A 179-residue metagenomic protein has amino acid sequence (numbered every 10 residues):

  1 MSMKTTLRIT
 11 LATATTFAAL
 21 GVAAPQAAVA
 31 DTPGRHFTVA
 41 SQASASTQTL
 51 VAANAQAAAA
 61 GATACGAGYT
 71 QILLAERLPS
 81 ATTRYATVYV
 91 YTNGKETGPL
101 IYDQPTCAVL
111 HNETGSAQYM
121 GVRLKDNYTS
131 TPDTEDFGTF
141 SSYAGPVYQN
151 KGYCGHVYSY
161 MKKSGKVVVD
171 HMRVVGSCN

Functional and structural regions predicted by a protein language model:
M1-D31: Secretory targeting and sorting signals
D31-N179: Post-signal peptide N-terminal regions of Sec-secreted extracellular proteins
